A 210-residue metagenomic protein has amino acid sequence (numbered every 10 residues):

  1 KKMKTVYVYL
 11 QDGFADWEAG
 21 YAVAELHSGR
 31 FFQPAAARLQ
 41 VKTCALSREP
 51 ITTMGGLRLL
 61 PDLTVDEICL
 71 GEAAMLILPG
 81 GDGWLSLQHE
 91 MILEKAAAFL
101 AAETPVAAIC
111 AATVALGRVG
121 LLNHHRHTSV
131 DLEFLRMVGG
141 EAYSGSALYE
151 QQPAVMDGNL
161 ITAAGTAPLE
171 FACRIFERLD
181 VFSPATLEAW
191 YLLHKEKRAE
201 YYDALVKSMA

Functional and structural regions predicted by a protein language model:
K4-A15, Y21, S28-S47, L57 (+2 more regions): Active-site-adjacent pocket-lining segments in enzyme domains
M54: A short, charged, and often flexible helix/loop element on the N-terminal side of the glycosyltransferase catalytic
